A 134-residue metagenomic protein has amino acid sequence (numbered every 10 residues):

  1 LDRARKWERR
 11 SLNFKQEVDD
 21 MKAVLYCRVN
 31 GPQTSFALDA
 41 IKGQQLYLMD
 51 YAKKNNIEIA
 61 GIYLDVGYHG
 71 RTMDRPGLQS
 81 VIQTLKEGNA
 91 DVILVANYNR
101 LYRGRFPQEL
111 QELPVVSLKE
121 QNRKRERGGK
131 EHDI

Functional and structural regions predicted by a protein language model:
L1-I134: Short, structured surface patches at the beginning of a domain
